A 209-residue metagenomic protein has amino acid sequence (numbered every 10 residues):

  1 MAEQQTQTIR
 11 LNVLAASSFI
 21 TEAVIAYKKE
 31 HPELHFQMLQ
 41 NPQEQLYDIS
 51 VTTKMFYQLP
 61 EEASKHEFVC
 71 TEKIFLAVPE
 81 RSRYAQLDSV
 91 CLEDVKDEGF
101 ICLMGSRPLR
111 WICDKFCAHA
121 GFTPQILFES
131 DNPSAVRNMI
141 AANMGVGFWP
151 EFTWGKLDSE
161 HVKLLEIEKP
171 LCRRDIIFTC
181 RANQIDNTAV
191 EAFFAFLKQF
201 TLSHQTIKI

Functional and structural regions predicted by a protein language model:
M1-L11, E62-H66, Q86, K163: Short helix-loop hinge/linker segments at domain boundaries
Q4-L59: Central regulatory/effector-binding core of bacterial HTH transcription factors
F19, K163-I207: A late-sequence structural motif
L34-N41, L103, T123-N132: Short beta-strand-to-loop elements that line the ligand-binding cleft of bilobed periplasmic-binding protein-like
F36, E61-F68, E72-K73, S134-N183: Beta-alpha-beta core module
Q58, R81-C91, K169-C172, N183-A189: Short helix-loop capping/hinge motifs at secondary-structure junctions, enriched in acidic/polar residues
E61-I74, V78-F100: Flexible hinge/capping segments at coil-to-helix
Y84-A85, E98-A120, D186-V190, H204: Secondary-structure junction motif
